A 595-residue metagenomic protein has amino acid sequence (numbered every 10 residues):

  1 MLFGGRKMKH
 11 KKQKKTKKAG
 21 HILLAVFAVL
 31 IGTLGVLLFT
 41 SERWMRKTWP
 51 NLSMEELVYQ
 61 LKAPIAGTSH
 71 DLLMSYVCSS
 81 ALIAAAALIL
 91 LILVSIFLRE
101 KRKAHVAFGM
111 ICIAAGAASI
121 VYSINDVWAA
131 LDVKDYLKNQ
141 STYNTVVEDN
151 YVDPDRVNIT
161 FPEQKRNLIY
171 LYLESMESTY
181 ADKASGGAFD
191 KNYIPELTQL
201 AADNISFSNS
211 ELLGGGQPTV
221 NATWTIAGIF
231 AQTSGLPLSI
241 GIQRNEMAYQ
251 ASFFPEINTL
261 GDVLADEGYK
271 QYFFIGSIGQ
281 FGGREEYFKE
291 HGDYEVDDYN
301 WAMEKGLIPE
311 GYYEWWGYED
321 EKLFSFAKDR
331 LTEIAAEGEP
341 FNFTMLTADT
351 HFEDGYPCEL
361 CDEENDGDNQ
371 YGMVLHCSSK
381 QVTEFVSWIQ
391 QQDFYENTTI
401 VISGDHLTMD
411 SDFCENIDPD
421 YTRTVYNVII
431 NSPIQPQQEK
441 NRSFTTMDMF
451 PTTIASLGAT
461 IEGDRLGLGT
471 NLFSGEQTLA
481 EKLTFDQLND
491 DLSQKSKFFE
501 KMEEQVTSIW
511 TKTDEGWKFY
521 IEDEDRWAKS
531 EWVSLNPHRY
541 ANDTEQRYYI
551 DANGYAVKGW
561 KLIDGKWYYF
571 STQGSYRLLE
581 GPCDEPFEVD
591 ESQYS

Functional and structural regions predicted by a protein language model:
L2-L137: Transmembrane and membrane-interface helices of multi-pass, inner-membrane envelope-modifying transferases
K11-K12, V152-P154: Acidic, Ser/Thr-interspersed intrinsically disordered low-complexity regions
L34, T40, R166, T225 (+4 more regions): Short, solvent-exposed coil/turn segments
E42, S53, L131, Y136-T142 (+4 more regions): A diffuse structural propensity rather than consistent per-protein peaks
L57-L61, Y136-D153: Short extracytoplasmic/periplasmic juxtamembrane "stem" segments immediately C-terminal to an N-terminal membrane anchor
L82-L91, Q140-N150, P162, R166-E177: Alpha-helical membrane-embedding segments and immediately adjacent membrane-interface amphipathic helices
D153-V506: Solvent-exposed soluble domains appended to multi-pass membrane proteins
Q505-S595: Extracellular adhesion/carbohydrate-binding repeat motifs centered on closely spaced tryptophans
